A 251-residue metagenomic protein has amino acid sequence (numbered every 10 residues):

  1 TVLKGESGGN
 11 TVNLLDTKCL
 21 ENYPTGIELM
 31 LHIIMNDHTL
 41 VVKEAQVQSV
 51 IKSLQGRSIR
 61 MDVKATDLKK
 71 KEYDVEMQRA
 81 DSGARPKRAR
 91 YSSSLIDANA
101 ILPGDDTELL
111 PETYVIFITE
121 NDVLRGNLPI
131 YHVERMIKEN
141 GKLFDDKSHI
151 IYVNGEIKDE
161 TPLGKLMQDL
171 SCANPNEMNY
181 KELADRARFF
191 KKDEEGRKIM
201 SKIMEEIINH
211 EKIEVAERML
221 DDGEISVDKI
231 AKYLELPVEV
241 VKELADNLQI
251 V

Functional and structural regions predicted by a protein language model:
V2-L3, S7: Short, low-complexity S/T/E/D/G/P-rich linear segments that nucleate or cap local secondary structure
G8-G9, L95, E217: Intrinsically disordered, low-complexity segments enriched in polar/charged small residues
G9-T11, E211: Composition-driven detection of intrinsically disordered, low-complexity segments
N13, G83, K142, R188 (+1 more regions): Flexible, active-site-adjacent loop/turn segments at secondary-structure boundaries
T17-H149, E156-T161: Accessory alpha/beta interaction modules
T66, Y73-Q78, G164-V251: Short, charged alpha-helical interaction segments and adjacent helix-coil junctions
